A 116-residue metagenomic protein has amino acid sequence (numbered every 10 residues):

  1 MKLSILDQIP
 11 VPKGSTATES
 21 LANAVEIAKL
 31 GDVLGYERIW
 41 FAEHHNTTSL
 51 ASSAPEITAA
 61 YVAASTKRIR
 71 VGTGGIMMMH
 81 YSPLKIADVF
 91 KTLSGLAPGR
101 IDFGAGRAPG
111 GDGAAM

Functional and structural regions predicted by a protein language model:
M1-V71: N-terminal beta1-alpha1-beta2 module of alpha/beta enzyme domains
K2-E19, H80-M116: Flexible, glycine-rich active-site loops centered on histidine and acidic residues that chelate a metal or position
A42, G74, G104-G106: Structural motif
N46-T47, M77-M78, P109: Positions that flank functional sites
T73-Y81: Active-site nucleophile and cofactor-binding loops and adjacent substrate-binding regions of central metabolic enzymes
